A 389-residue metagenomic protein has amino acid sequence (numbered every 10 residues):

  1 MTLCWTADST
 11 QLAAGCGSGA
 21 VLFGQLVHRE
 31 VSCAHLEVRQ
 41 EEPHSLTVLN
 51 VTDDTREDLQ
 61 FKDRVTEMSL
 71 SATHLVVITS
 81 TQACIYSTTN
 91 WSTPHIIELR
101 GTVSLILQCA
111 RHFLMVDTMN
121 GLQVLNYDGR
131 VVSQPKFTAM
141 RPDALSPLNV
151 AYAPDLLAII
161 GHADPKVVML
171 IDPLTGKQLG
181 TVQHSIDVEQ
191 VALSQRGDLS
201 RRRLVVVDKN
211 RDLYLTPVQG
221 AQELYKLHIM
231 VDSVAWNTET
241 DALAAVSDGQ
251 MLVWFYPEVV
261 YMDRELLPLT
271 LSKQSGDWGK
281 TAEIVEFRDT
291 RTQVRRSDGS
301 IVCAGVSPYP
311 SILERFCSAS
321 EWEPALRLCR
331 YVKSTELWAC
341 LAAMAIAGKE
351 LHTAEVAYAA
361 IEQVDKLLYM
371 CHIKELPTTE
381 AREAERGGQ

Functional and structural regions predicted by a protein language model:
M1-Q389: Extended alpha-helical assembly domains of large eukaryotic scaffold proteins
